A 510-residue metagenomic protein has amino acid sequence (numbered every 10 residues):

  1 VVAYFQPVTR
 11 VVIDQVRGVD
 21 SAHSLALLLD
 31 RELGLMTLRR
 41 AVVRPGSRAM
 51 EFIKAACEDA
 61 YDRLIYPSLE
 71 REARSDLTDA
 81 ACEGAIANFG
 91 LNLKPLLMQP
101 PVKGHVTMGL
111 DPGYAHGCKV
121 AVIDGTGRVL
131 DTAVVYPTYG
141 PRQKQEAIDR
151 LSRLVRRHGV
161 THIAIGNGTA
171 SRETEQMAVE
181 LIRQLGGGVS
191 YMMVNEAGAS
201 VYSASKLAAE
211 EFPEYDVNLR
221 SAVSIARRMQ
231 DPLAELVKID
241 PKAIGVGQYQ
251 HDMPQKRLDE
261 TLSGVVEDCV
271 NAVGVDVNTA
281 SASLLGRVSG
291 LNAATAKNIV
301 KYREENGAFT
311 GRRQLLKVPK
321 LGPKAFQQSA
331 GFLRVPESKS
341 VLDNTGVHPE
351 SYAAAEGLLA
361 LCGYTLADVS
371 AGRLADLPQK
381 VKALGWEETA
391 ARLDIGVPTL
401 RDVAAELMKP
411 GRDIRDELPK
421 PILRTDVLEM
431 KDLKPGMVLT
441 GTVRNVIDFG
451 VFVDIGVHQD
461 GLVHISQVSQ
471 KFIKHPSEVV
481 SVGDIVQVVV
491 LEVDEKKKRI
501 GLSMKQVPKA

Functional and structural regions predicted by a protein language model:
V2, L25-L28: Basic amphipathic alpha-helical segments that dock to polyanions
F5-V16: Short acidic, hydrophobic short linear motifs in intrinsically disordered regions
V16-A26, A293: Short amphipathic alpha-helical interaction segments
L27, L97-P101, T107-Y114, V120-V122 (+11 more regions): Replace "in large, NTP-powered and nucleic-acid-processing enzymes" with "in large, NTP-powered factors and other
L27-V106, G125, I148-R153, R157: Extended, highly charged clamp/arch subdomains and adjacent linkers that form or line substrate-binding channels
G84-L97, K103-V106, A115-S263: Phosphate- and other anionic-substrate recognition elements at nucleic-acid/protein interfaces
E210-A308, A325-A355, L359, V397-T425 (+2 more regions): Long, highly charged, low-complexity intrinsically disordered interaction regions that mediate electrostatic DNA/RNA
V335-K339, D343-A510: Single-stranded RNA-binding regions, centering on S1/OB-family and related RNA-binding modules
